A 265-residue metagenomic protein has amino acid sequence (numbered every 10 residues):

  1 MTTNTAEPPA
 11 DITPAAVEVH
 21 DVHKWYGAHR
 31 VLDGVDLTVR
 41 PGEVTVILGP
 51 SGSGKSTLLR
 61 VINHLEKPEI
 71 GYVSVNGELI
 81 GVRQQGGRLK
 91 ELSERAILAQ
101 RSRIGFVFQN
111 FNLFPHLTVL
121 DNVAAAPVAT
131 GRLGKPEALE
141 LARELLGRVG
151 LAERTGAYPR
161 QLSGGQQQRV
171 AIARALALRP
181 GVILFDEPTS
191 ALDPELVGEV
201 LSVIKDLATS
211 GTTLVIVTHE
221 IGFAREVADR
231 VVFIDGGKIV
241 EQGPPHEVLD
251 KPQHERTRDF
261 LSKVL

Functional and structural regions predicted by a protein language model:
N63: Helix-to-loop junction immediately C-terminal to a conserved catalytic motif
L117-A125: Short coil-to-helix segment of the ABC ATPase nucleotide-binding domain corresponding to the Q-loop/switch region
Y158-L162, Q166: Conserved ABC ATPase signature
A177-G181: A short, proline-enriched helix->beta-strand linker immediately N-terminal to the Walker B motif in ABC-type P-loop
I183-D186: Catalytic Walker B motif of ABC-type/P-loop ATPase nucleotide-binding domains
Q242-G243: ABC ATPase "signature
